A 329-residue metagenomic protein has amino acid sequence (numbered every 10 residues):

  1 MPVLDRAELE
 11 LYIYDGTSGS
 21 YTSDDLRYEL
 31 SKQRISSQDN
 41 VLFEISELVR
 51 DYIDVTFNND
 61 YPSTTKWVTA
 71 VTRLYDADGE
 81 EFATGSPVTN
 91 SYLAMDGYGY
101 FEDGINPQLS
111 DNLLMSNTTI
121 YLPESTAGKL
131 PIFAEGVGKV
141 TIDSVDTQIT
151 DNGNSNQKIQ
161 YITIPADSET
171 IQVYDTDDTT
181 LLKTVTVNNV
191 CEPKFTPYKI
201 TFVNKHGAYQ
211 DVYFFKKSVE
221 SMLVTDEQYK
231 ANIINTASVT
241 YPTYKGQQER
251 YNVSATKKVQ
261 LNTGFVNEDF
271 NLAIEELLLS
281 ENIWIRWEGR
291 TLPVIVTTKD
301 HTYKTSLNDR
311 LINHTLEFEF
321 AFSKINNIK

Functional and structural regions predicted by a protein language model:
M1-P193: Preference for solvent-exposed, low-hydrophobicity sequence contexts
P2-L4, T180-K329: Extracellular/virion structural assembly segments
